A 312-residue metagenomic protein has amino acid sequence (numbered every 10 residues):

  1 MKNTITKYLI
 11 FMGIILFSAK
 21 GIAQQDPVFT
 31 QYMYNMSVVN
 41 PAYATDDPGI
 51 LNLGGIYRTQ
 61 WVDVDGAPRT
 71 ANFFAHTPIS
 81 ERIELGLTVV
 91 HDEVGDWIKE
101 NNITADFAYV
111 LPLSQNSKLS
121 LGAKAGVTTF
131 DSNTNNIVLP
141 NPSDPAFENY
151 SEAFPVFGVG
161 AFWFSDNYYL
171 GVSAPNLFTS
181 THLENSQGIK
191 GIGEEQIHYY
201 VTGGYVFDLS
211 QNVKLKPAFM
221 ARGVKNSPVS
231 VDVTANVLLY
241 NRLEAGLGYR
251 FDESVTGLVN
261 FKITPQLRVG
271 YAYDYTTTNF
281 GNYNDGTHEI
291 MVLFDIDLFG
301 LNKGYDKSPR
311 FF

Functional and structural regions predicted by a protein language model:
M1-V28, A235, F311-F312: Bacterial Sec-dependent N-terminal signal peptides
Q24-F312: Subset of outer-membrane beta-barrel
